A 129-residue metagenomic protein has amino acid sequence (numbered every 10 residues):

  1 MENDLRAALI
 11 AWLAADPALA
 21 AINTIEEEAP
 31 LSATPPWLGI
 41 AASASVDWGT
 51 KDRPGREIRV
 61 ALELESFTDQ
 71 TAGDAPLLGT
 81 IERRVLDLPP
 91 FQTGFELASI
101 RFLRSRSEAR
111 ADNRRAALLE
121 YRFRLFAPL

Functional and structural regions predicted by a protein language model:
M1-A11, A44-E57, T93-L129: Short, charged interaction patches at domain edges and termini
M1-D52, R83, L88-Q92: Small/polar-rich, solvent-exposed N-terminal microdomains that initiate assembly or binding
P36-L38, I58-V60, L119: Change "...and in nucleic-acid phosphodiester-cleaving endonucleases..." to "...and in nucleic-acid processing enzymes
I40, L62-L64, Y121-F123: Preference for bulky hydrophobic residues occupying beta-strand positions in well-ordered beta-sheet regions
R56-S66: Active-site-adjacent structural patch at catalytic or cofactor/ligand-binding sites
E65-P90: Mid-chain, well-packed structural core segment of small domains
